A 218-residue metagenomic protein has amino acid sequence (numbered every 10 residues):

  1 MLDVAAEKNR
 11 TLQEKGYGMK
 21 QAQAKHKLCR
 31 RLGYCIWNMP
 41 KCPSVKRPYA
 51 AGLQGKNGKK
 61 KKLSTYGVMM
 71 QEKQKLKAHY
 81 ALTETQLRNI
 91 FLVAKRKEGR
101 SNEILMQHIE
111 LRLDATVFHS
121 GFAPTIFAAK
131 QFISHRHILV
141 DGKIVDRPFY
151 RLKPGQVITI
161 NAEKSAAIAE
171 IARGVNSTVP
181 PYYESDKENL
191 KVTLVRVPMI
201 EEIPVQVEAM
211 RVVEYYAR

Functional and structural regions predicted by a protein language model:
L2-S120, R147-R218: Ferredoxin-like alpha/beta domains used as RNA- or RNAP-binding modules
H119, S134-H135: The C-terminal cap of the DNA-recognition helix in HTH/winged-HTH DNA-binding domains, marking the helix-to-coil
A123-I126: Beta-rich strand-turn-strand
A128, I144: Residues in the helix-turn-helix
F132-I133, L152: Short, well-ordered loop/turn sites that connect or cap secondary structure elements
H137-I138, K143, E163: Short, surface-exposed secondary-structure boundary micro-motifs
